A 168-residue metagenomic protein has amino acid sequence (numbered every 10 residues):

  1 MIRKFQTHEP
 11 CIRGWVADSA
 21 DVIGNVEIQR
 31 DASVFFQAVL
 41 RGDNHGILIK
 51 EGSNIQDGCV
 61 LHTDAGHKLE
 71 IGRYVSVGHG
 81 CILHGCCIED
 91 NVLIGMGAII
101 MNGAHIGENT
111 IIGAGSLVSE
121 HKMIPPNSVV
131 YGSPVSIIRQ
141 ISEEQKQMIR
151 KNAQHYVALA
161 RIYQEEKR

Functional and structural regions predicted by a protein language model:
M1-C11, D43, K50-E51, D57-C59 (+3 more regions): Glycine-rich hexapeptide-repeat left-handed beta-helix
T7, C11-T63: A positional/architectural concept
